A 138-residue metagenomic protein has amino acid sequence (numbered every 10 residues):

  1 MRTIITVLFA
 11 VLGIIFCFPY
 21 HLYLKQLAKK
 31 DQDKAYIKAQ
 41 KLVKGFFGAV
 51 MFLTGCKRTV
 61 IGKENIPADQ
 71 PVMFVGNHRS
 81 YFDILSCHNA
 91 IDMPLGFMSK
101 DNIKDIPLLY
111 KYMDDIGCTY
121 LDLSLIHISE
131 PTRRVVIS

Functional and structural regions predicted by a protein language model:
I4-Q26, F46: A hydrophobic membrane-anchoring feature enriched in long, contiguous, low-charge segments that mark signal-anchor
C17-H21, K25-K30, Y36-Q40, L53 (+1 more regions): Catalytic core of membrane glycerolipid acyltransferases/transacylases, capturing the structured, soluble-facing
F47-G48, Y110: Short glycine-/small-residue-rich flexible loop motifs, especially phosphate/cofactor-binding loops
A49-P71: A short, well-structured juxtamembrane/interface segment
I126-S138: Single conserved hydrophobic/aromatic residue that forms the stacking wall/gate of nucleotide- or nucleobase-binding
